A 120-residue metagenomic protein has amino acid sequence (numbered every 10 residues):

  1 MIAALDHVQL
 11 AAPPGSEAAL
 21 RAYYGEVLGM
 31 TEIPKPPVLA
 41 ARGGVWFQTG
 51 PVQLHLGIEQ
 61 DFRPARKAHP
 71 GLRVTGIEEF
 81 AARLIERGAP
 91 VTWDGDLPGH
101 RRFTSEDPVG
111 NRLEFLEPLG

Functional and structural regions predicted by a protein language model:
M1-A3, R87-G120: Vicinal oxygen chelate
M1-R21, A68-P70: N-terminal beta-strand motif that seeds the catalytic metal site of vicinal oxygen chelate
A3-A4, F62-K67, L97: Short glycine-enriched loop/turn motifs at secondary-structure junctions
L20-G25, L84, G110: Conserved active-site tyrosine of GNAT-family acetyltransferases
G29-P36, A89-G95: Short secondary-structure junctions
T31-A65, R112-P118: Conserved short beta-strand elements that form part of the metal-binding/catalytic scaffold of enzyme active sites
G43-V45, A68, G99-F103: Short beta-strand micro-motifs in enzyme catalytic cores
R66-L84: Mid-chain, well-packed structural core segment of small domains
